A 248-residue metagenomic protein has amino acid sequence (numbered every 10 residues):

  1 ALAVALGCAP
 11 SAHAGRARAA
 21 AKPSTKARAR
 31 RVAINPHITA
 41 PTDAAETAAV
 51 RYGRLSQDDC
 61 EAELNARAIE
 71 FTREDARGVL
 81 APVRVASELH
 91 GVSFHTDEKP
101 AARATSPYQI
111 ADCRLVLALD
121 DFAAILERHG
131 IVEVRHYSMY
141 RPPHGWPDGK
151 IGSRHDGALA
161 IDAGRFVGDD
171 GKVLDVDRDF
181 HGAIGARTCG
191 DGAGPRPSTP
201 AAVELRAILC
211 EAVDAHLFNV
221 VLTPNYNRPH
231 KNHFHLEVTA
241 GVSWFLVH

Functional and structural regions predicted by a protein language model:
A1-E70: N-terminal secretory targeting signals
G7-A9, D59-E61, D112-R114, T188-G190 (+1 more regions): Sequence contexts marking disulfide-bonded cysteines in secreted/extracellular proteins
R16-R18, R28-I38, T72, L80-A86 (+4 more regions): Catalytic cores and adjacent binding grooves of peptidoglycan-active enzymes
E46-H136: Active-site acidic/histidine clusters and adjacent loop/turn architecture that either coordinate catalytic ions
R77, M139, Y226: Residue-level "edge-of-site" marker
Q109-H136, P142-V173: Mid-length scaffold segments of soluble, non-membrane domains
